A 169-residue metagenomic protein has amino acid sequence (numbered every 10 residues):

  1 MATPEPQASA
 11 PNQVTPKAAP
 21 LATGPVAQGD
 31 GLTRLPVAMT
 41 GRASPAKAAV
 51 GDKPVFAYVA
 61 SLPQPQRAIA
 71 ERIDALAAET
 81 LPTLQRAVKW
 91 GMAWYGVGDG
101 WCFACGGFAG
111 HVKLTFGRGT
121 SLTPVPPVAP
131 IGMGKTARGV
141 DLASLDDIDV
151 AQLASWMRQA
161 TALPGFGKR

Functional and structural regions predicted by a protein language model:
M1-R169: Charge-dense, helix-prone N-terminal extensions
